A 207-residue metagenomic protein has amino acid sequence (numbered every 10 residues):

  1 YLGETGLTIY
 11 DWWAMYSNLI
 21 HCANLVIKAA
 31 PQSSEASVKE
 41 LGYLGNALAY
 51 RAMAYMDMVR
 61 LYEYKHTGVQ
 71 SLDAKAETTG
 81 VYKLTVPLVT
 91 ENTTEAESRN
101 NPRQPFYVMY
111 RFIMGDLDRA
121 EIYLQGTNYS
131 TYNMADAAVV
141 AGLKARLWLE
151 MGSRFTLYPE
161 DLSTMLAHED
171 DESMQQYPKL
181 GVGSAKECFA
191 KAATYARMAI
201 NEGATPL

Functional and structural regions predicted by a protein language model:
Y1-E63, R99-M109, L117-S130: Conserved, well-structured interaction surfaces
Y1-T5, Y82-Q104, M165-Y177: Short, helix-capping/interhelical loops that line the mouth of catalytic, cofactor-, or ligand-binding pockets
E40-G42, K65-D73, T131-Y132, Y158 (+1 more regions): Short, glycine/acidic-rich hinge or "gate" loops at secondary-structure transitions that mediate conformational
N46, R51-E95: Extended ligand-binding groove/face enriched in aromatic
A54-K65, L88, K144-L162: Extended, well-ordered alpha-helical segments in internal regulatory regions
T85, M114, S153, L162-L207: Hydrophobic-face positions in mid-chain alpha helices that act as interaction patches
L124-L157: Aromatic- and glycine-enriched pocket-lining scaffold segments that form the walls of small-molecule binding clefts
